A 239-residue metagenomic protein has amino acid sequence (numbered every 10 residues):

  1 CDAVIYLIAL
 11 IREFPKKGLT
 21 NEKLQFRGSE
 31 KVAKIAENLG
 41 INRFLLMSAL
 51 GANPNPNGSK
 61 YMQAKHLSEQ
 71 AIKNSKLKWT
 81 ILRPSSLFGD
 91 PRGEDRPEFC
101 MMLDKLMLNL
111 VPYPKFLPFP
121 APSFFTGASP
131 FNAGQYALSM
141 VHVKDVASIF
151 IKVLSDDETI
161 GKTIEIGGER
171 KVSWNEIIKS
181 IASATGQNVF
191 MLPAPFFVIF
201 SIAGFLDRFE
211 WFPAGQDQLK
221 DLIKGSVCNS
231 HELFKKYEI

Functional and structural regions predicted by a protein language model:
C1-L39, L50-N55, L154: NAD(P)H-binding glycine-rich loop region in Rossmannoid oxidoreductase-like domains and their noncatalytic homologs
E22-S29, L45, K65, S139: Short alpha-helix in the Rossmann-fold core of NAD(P)-dependent oxidoreductases
N38-R43, S75-L77: A short helix->loop->beta-strand "cap" motif at the edges of active sites that frequently abuts
P54-V172, K179: Oxidoreductase cofactor-interface core, primarily capturing Rossmann-like NAD(P)-dependent enzymes
A147-A214, C228-I239: Mid/C-terminal beta-alpha module of Rossmann-like enzyme folds, strongest in SDR-family dehydrogenases/epimerases
